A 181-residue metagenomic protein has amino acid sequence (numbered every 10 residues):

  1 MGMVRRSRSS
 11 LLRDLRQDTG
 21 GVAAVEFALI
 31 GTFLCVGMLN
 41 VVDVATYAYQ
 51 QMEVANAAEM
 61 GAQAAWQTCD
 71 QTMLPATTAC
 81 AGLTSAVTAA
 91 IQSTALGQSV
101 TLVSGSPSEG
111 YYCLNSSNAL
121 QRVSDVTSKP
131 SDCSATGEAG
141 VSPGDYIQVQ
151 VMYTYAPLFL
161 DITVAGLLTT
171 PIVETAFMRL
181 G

Functional and structural regions predicted by a protein language model:
M1, S9-S10, A81, V100 (+4 more regions): Intrinsic-disorder/low-complexity peptide segments enriched for small residues
G2-Q92: Alpha-helical assembly-interface signal, strongest on the long, hydrophobic N-terminal helix that forms
G2-R5, Q150-G181: Low-complexity, S/T/G/P-rich flexible repeat/linker segments used as non-globular hinges and stalks within
S10, G20, S142-G144, T169-V173: Short, solvent-exposed coil/turn segments
I30, S128-S134, Y153-L160: Short amphipathic alpha-helical surface micro-motifs
A45, G140-S142, A165-L167: Sterically constrained small-residue positions within well-ordered secondary structures of folded domains
A62-Q150: Short amphipathic secondary-structure patches
